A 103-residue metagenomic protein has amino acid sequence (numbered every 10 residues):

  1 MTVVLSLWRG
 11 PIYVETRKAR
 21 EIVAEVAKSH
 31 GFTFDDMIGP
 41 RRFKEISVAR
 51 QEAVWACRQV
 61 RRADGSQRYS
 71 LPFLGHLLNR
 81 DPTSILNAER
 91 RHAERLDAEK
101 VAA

Functional and structural regions predicted by a protein language model:
M1-V26: General nucleic-acid-binding
T2-V4, W8-R9, L71, R95-L96 (+1 more regions): Anionic, Ser/Thr-rich low-complexity intrinsically disordered regions
Y13, K28-E52: Short, Lys/Arg-enriched anionic-surface-contact patches
I38-R41, H76, R80: C-terminal helical "lid" subdomain and adjoining coupling/linker elements of P-loop NTPases
S47-S66: Short, amphipathic alpha-helical "recognition" segments used to contact nucleic acids or chromatin
R62-G65, N87-A103: Short, solvent-exposed alpha-helical "recognition" segments
S66, S70-N79: Short alpha-helical "recognition helix" segments of helix-turn-helix
D81-L86: Helix-turn-helix DNA-binding helix
